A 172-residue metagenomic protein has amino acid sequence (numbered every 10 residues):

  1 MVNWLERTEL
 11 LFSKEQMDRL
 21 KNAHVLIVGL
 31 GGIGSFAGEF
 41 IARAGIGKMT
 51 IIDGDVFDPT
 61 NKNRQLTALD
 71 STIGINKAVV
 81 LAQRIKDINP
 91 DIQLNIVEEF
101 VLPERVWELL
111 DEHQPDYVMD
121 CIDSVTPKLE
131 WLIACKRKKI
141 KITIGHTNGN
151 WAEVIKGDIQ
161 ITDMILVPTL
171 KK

Functional and structural regions predicted by a protein language model:
M1-K172: Adenine nucleotide-associated cytosolic modules
